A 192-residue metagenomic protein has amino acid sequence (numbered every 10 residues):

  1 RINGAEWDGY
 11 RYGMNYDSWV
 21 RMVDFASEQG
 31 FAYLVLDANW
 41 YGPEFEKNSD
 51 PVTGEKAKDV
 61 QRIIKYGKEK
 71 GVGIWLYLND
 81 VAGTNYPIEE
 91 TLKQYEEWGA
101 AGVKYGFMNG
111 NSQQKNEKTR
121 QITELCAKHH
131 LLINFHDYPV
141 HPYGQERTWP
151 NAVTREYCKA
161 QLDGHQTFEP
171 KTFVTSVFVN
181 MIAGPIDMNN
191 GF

Functional and structural regions predicted by a protein language model:
R1-V20, D24, Q29: An acidic-aromatic substrate-binding cleft motif
Q29-F31, G99: Short loop/turn motifs at secondary-structure junctions
L34: Structured mid-domain segments that build the active-site/substrate or prosthetic-cofactor binding neighborhood
D37-F192: Aromatic- and carboxylate-enriched substrate-binding clefts and catalytic-loop regions of carbohydrate-active enzymes
